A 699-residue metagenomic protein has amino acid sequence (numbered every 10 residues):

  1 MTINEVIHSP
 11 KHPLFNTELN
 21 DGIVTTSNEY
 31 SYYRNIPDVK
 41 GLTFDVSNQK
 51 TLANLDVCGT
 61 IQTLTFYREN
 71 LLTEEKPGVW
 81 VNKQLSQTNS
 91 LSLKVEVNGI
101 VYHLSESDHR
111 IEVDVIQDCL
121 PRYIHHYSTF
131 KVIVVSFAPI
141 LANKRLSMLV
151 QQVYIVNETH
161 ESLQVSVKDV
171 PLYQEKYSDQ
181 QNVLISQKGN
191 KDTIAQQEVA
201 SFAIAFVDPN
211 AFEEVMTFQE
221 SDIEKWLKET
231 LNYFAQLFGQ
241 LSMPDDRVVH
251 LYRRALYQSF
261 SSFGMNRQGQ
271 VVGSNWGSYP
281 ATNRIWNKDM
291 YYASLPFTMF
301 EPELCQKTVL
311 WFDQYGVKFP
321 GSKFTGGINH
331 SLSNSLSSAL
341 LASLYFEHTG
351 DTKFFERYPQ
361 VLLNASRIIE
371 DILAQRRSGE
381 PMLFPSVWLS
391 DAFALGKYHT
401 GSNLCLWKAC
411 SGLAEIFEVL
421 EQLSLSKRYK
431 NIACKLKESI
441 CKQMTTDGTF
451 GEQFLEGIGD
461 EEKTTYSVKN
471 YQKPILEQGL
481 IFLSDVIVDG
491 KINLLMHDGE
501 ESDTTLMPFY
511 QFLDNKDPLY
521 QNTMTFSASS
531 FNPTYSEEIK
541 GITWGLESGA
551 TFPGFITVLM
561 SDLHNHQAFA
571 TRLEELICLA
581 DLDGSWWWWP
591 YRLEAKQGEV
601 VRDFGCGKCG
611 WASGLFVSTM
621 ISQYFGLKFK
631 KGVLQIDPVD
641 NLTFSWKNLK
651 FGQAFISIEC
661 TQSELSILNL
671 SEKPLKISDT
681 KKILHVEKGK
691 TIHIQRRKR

Functional and structural regions predicted by a protein language model:
M1-M243, R247, C606-W611, L627-R699: Terminal accessory carbohydrate-recognition/targeting modules of carbohydrate-active enzymes
T2-L14, E18, E421-N470, P474-E477 (+2 more regions): Non-catalytic carbohydrate-binding regions of carbohydrate-active enzymes
T193-Q219, G326-S333, I369-N431, K463-P474 (+1 more regions): The feature captures the catalytic groove of carbohydrate-active enzymes
L227, N283-G379, T400-W407, F569 (+2 more regions): Aromatic-rich carbohydrate-recognition surfaces in CAZymes
N232-E347, G499-Y510, W544-T551, I556-A568: Substrate-binding groove/exosite segments of carbohydrate-active enzymes
S242-S261, F346-G401, N431, K435 (+1 more regions): Active-site acid/base region of carbohydrate-active enzymes
V272-S274, Y279, Y315-N329, M382-H399 (+2 more regions): Acidic/His metal-coordination segments adjacent to aromatic residues that form catalytic metal sites in metalloenzymes
I481, V486-G499: Membrane-water interface at loop-to-transmembrane-helix junctions
